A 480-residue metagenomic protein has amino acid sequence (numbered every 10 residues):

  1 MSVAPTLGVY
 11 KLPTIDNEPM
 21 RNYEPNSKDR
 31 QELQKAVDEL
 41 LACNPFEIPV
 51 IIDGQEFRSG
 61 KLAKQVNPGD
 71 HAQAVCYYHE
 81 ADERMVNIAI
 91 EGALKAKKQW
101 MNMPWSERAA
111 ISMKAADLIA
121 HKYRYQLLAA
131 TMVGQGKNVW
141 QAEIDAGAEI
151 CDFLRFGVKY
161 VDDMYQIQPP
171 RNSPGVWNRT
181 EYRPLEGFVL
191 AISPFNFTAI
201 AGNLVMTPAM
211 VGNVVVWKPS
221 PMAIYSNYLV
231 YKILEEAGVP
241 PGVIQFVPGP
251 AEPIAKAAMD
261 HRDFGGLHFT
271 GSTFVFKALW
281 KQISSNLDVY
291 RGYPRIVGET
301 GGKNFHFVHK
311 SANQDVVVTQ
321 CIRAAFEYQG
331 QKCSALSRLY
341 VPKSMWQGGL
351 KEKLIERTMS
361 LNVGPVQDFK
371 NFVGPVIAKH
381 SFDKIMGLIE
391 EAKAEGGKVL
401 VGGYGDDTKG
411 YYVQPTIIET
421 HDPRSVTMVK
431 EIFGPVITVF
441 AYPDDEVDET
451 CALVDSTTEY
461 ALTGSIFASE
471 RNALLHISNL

Functional and structural regions predicted by a protein language model:
M1-V75: Hydrophobic face of amphipathic alpha-helices that form TPR/SEL1-like repeat modules and related alpha-solenoid
S2-K11, E18, N22, G69-C76 (+10 more regions): Conserved C-terminal structural/oligomerization subdomain of aldehyde/semialdehyde dehydrogenase
R58-G60, K64-Y165, C451, S456: Glycine-rich loop-to-alpha-helix module at the N-terminal edge of alpha/beta enzyme cores
A72, A93, R108, T131 (+9 more regions): Residue-level signal for inorganic ion chemistry
G92-Q99, K114-L118, K122, A130 (+15 more regions): Generic, well-ordered alpha-helical scaffold segments in large soluble proteins
A130-K137, P170-P174, D368-G374: Short linear capping/connector segments at secondary-structure termini
M132, I150-C151, V161-V316: Rossmann-like NAD(P) dinucleotide-binding subdomain of oxidoreductase/dehydrogenase enzymes
I233-G238, D260-R262, G266, T273-P423 (+2 more regions): ALDH superfamily catalytic-core signature
